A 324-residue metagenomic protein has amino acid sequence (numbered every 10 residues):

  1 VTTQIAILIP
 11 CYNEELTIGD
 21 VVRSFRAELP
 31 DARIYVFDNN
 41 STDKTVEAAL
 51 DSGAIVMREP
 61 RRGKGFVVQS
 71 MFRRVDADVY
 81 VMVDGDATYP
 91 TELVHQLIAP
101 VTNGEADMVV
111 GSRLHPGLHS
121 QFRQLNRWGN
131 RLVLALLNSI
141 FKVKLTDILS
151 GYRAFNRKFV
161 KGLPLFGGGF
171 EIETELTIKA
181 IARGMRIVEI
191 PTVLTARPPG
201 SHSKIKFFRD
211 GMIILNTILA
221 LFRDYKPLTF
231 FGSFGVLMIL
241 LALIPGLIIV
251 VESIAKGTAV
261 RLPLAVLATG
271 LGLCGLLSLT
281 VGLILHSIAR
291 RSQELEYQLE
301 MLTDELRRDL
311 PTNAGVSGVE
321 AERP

Functional and structural regions predicted by a protein language model:
T2, G167-P324: Hydrophobic helical membrane-anchoring modules
Q4-A6, R33, E175: Cell-envelope/extracellular polymer assembly enzymes that use nucleotide-activated donors
N13-A27: Short, well-formed alpha-helical segments that are part of the catalytic scaffolds of diverse glycosyltransferases
E14-T17, S41, K64, P90: Donor nucleotide-sugar binding loop of glycosyltransferases
D38-V46: A conserved acidic beta->alpha catalytic loop
P60-R74, T91-F170, T174, T195-M212 (+1 more regions): Acceptor/aglycone-binding surface of glycosyltransferases and processive sugar-polymer synthases
Y80: Short aromatic/hydrophobic "clamp" motif used to bind/position activated sugar donors
D84-Y89: The conserved acidic donor/metal-binding loop of glycosyltransferases
